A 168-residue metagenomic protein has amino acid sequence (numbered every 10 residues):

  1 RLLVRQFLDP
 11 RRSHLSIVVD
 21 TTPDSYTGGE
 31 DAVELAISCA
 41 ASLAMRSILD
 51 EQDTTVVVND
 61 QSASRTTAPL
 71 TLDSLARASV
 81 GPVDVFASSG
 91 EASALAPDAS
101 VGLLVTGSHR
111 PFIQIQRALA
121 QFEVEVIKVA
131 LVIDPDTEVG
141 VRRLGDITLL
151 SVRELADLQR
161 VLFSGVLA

Functional and structural regions predicted by a protein language model:
R1-A168: Exposed, interaction-prone extracellular/peripheral surfaces
